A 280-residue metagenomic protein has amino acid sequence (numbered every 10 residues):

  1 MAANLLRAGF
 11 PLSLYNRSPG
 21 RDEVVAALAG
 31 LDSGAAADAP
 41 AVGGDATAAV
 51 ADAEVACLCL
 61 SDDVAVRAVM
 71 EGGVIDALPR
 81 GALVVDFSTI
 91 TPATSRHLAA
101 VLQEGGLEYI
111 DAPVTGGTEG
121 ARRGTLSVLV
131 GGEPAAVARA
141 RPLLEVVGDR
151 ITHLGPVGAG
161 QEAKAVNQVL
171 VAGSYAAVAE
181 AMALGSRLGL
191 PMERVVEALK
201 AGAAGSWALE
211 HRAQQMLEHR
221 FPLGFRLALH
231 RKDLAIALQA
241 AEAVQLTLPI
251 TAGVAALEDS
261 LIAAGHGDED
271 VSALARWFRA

Functional and structural regions predicted by a protein language model:
M1-L5, L98, L143, L184: Hydrophobic residues within alpha-helices that form the first helical element adjacent to the glycine-rich loop
M1-L58, A82, F87-S88, T118: NAD(P)+-binding Rossmann beta1-loop-alpha1 motif at the extreme N-terminus of oxidoreductases
R17-S18, D62, E133: Residues in the short beta-alpha loop(s) of Rossmann-like NAD(P)-binding domains
A46-Y109: Rossmann-fold NAD(P) dinucleotide-binding segment
T89-V169: Rossmann-fold dinucleotide-binding core
R123-G124, V128-G131, P156-L188, L199-H211 (+1 more regions): Active-site-proximal catalytic alpha-helix in oxidoreductases
Q161, G205-V271, F278-A280: Interdomain hinge/lid region at the active-site interface of Rossmann-like NAD(P)-dependent oxidoreductases
